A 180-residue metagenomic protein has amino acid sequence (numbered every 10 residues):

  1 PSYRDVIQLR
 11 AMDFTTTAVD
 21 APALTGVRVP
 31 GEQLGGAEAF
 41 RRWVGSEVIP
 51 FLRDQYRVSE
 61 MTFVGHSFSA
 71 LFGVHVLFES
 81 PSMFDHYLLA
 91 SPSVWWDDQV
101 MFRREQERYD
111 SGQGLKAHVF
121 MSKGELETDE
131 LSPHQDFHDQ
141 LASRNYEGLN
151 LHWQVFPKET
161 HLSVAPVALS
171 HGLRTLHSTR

Functional and structural regions predicted by a protein language model:
P1-R180: Non-catalytic cap/lid and distal C-terminal segments of serine-dependent acyl enzymes
